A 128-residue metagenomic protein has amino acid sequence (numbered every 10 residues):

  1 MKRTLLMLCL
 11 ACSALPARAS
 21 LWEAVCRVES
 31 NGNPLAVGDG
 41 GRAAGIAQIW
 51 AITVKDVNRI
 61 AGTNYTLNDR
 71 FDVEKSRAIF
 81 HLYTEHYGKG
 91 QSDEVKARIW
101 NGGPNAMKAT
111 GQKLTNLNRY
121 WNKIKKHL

Functional and structural regions predicted by a protein language model:
R3, V28, I99-G103: Short acidic/histidine-centered micro-motifs embedded in hydrophobic/aromatic stretches that mark compact functional
T4-S13: Sec-dependent N-terminal signal peptides
L15-A19: Sec/Tat signal peptide C-region and signal peptidase I cleavage site
L21, G45, S92-K96: Residue-level detector of well-ordered alpha-helical segments, enriched for hydrophobic/aromatic packing positions
A24-N64, H81: Secreted/periplasmic proteins that engage bacterial cell-wall peptidoglycan
N31-A36, P104-L114: Secretory-pathway/luminal and periplasmic proteins that interact with or process carbohydrate-rich
A43, D69-F71, L114: A glycine-rich, coil/turn loop motif that links secondary-structure elements
A51-K108, Y120-L128: Alpha-helical segment that forms one wall of the substrate-binding/catalytic cleft in peptidoglycan-active domains
